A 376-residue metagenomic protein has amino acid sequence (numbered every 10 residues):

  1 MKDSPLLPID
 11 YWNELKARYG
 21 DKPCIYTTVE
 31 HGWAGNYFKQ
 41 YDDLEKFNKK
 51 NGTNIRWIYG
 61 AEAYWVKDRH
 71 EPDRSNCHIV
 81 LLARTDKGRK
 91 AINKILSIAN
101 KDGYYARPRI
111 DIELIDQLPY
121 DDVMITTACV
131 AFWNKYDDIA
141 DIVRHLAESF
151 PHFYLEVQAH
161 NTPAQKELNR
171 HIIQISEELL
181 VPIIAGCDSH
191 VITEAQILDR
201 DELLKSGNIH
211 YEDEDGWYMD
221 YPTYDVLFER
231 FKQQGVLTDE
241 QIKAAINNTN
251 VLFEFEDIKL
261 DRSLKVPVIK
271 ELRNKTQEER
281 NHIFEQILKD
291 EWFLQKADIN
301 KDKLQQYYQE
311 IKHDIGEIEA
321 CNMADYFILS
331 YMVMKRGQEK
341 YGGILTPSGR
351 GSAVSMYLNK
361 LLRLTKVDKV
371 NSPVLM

Functional and structural regions predicted by a protein language model:
M1-T53, K94-E194, I242-A244, Q286-L329: Domain-core and long-helix interface of multi-subunit machines
A34-K50, E71-P72, L198-D201, K360-V370: Glycine-rich loop at the start of a catalytic domain that most often binds anionic cofactors/ligands
K39-Y105: Hydrophobic or amphipathic alpha-helical targeting/insertion segments
L44, N48-K50, S176, F253 (+2 more regions): A generic structural signal for well-ordered alpha-helical segments
R56-A61, R69, V191-Q196, D201-I258 (+1 more regions): Phosphate/diphosphate-binding loops
W57, T85, I125, D188 (+1 more regions): Divalent metal-coordination and catalytic microenvironments
G88, I184, S189-I192, I344-K366: Conserved phosphate/anionic-ligand binding catalytic regions in large, soluble enzymes, centered on
V123, Q234-R350, L362-T365: Non-catalytic structural connector segments
